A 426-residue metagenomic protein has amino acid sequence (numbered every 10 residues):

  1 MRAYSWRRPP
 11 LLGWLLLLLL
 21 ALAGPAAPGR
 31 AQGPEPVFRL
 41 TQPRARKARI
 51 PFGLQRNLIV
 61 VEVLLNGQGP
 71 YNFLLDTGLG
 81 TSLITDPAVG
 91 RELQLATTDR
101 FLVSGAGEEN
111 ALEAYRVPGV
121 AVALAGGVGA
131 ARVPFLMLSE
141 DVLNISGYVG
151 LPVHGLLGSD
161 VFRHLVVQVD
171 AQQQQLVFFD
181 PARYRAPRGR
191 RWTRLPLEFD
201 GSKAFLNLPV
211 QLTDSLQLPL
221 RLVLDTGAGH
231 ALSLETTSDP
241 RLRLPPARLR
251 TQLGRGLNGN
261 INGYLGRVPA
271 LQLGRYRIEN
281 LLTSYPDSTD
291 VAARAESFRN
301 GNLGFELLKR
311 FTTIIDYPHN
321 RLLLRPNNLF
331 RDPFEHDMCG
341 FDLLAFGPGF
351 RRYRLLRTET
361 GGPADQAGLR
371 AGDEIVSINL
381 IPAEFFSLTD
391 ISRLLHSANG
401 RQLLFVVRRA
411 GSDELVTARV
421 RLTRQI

Functional and structural regions predicted by a protein language model:
M1-L15: Bacterial N-terminal signal peptides that target proteins for export
R2, A23-G24, S215: Short intrinsically disordered, low-complexity coil segments enriched in acidic
W6, G24-R30: Compositionally biased non-globular segments, especially hydrophobic aliphatic-rich helices of signal peptides
G13-A23: Bacterial N-terminal signal peptides
P28-I426: Pepsin/retropepsin-fold aspartyl endopeptidases
